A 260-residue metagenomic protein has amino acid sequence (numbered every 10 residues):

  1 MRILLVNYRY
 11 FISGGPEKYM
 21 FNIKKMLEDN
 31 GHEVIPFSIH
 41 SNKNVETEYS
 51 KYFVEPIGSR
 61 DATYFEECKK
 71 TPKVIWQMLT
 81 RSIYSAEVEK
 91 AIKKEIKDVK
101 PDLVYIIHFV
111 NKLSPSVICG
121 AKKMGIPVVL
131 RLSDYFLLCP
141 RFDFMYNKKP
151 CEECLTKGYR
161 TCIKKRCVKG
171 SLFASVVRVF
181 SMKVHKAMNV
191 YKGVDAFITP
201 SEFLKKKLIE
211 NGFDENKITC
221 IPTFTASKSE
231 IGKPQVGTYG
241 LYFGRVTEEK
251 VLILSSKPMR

Functional and structural regions predicted by a protein language model:
M1-Y49, D98-V99, V117, M124-P127 (+1 more regions): N-terminal subdomain of nucleotide-sugar transferases
V6-Y8, P200, I221-F224, G240-G244: Short hydrophobic "strand-cap" motifs at the C-terminus of beta-strands
D29-V99, L103: A conserved catalytic-core segment of Leloir-type glycosyltransferases
H40, F203, F224: Carbohydrate-associated surface elements
I92-L113, I126-R131, F136: Short N-terminal targeting/anchoring amphipathic segment
K123, F136, E152-A196: Membrane-proximal helix-turn-helix segments that form the acceptor-binding/catalytic region of lipid-linked
I198, G232-K250, S256-M259: Conserved donor-binding/catalytic core segment of Leloir-type glycosyltransferases
I209-E210, E215-C220, F224-T238: Acidic anion/phosphate-binding donor-loop and adjacent secondary structure in glycosyltransferase catalytic cores
